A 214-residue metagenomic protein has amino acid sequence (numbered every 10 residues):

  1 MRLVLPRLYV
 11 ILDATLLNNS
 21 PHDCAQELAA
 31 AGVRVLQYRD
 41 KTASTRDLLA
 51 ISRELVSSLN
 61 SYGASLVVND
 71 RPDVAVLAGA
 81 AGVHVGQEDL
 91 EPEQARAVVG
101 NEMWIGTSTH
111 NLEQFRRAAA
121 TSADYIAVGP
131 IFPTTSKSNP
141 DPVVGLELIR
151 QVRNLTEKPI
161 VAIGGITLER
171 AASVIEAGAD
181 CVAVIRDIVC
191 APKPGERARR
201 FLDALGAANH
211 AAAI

Functional and structural regions predicted by a protein language model:
M1-P92, A97-D124, D141-V144, Q151 (+4 more regions): Conserved N-terminal beta1-alpha1 strand-loop-helix module at the mouth
P130, G178: Short, small-residue-rich loop/turn micro-motifs
F132-T134: A short, flexible beta-alpha/helix-coil linker loop
S136-S138: Glycine/threonine-rich flexible loop motifs
